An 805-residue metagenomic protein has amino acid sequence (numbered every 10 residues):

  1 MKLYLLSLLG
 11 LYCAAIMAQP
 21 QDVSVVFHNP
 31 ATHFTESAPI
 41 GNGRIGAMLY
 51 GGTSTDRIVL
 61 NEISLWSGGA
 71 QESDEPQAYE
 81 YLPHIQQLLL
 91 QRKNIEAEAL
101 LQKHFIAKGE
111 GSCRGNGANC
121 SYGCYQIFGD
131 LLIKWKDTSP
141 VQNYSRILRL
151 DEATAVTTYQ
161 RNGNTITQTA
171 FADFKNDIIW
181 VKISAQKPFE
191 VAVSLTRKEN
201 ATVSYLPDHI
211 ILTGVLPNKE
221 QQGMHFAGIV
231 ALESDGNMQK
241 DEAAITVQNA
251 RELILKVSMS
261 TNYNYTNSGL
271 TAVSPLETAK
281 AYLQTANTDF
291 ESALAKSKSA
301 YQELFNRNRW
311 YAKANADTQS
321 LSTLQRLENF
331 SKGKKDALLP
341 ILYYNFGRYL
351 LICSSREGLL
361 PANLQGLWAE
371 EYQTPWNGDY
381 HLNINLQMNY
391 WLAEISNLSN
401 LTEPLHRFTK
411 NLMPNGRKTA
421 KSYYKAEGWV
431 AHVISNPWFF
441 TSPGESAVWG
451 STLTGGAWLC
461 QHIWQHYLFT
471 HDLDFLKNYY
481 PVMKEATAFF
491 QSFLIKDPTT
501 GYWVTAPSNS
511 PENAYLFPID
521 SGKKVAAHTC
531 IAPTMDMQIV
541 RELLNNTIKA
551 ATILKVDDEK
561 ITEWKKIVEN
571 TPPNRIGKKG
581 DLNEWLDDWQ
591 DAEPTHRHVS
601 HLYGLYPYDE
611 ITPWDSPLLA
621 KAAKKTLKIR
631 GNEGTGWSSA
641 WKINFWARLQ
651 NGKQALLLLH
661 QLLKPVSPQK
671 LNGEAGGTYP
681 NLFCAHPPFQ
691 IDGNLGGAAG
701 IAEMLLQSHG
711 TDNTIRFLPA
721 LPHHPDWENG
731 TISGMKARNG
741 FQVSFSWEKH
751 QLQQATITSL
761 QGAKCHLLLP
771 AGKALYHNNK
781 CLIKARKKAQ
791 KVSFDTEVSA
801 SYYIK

Functional and structural regions predicted by a protein language model:
M1-P20: Bacterial Sec-dependent N-terminal signal peptides
Q19-A447, T454, I463-Y467, D472-L473 (+14 more regions): Aromatic-residue-lined binding/catalytic grooves and analogous aromatic/hydrophobic interfacial grooves in multimeric
A192-S194, P404-R407, S422-Y423, F475-E485 (+4 more regions): Beta-strand segments within the central parallel beta-sheet cores of soluble alpha/beta enzyme folds
G366, E370, W503-T505, N513 (+2 more regions): C-terminal catalytic domain of Rieske-type non-heme iron oxygenases
N385, G455-H466, F475-S492, S638 (+2 more regions): Extended, hydrophobic alpha-helical segments in both membrane/secreted and soluble proteins
E485, F489-A550: Acidic/histidine-rich catalytic neighborhood
H686-L769: C-terminal structured "cap/appendage" subdomains that terminate the fold
